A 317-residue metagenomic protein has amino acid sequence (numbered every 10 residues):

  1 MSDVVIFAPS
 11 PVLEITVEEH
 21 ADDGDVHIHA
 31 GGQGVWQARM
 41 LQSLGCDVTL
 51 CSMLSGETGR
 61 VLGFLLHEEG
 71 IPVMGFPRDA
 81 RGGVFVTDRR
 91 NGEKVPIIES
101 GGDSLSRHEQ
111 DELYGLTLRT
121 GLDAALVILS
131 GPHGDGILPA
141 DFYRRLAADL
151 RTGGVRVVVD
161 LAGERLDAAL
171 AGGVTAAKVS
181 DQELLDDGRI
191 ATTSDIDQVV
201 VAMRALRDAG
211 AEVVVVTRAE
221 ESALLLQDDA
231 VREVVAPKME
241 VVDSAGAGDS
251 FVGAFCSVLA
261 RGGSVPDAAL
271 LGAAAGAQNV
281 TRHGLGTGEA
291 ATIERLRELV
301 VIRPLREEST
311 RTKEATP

Functional and structural regions predicted by a protein language model:
M1-C51, G59-F64, K238, R306-P317: Glycine-rich phosphate/adenosyl-contacting loop at the front of the ribokinase-like
S2, T152-R156, A209-E212: A short helix->loop->beta-strand "cap" motif at the edges of active sites that frequently abuts
R39, V84-D88, S222-L225: Short beta-strand scaffold segments in enzyme catalytic cores
Q42, R151, A260: Gly/Ala-rich phosphate-binding loop of Rossmann-like dinucleotide-binding domains, activating on the conserved
S43-L126, L296-P317: Conserved N-terminal subdomain of the carbohydrate kinase-like
Q110-G115, P139-A147, T193-V200, E233-M239: Charged helix-capping and loop-helix junction motifs
L126-D197: Conserved beta-alpha-beta core of the PfkB/ribokinase-like small-molecule kinase fold
D167, A171, I196-P317: Conserved phosphate-binding/catalytic region of the ribokinase-like
